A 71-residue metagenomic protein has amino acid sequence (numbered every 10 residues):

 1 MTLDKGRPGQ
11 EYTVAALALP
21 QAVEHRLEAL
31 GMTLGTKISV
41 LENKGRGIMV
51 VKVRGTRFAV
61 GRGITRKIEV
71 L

Functional and structural regions predicted by a protein language model:
M1-L71: Compact, glycine-rich, soluble single-domain proteins
